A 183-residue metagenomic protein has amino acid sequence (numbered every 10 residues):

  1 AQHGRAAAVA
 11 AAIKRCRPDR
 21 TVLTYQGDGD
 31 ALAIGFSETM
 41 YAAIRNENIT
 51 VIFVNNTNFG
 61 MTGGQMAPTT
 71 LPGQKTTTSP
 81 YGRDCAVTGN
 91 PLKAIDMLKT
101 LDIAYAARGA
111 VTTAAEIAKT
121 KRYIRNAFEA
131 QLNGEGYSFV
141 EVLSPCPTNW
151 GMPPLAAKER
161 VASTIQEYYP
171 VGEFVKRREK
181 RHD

Functional and structural regions predicted by a protein language model:
A1-G60, R122-N126: Thiamine diphosphate
D19, A67-N133: Conserved thiamine diphosphate
R20-L23, N48-I52, D96, A104-A106 (+1 more regions): Structural motif
A31-I34, N58-G63, A114-A118, C146-W150: Short, well-ordered, mixed-charge alpha-helical segments that flank or form enzyme active sites
S37-A42, Q65-A67, N149: "Short basic amphipathic alpha-helical interaction patches in structured regions
A42, A67-L71, A156-E159: Short, hinge-like loop/turn segments at secondary-structure boundaries
F53, G109-A110, E141-S144: Short, structured patches in soluble enzyme cores that scaffold and shape functional sites
L132-D183: Flexible, low-complexity linker and terminal segments
